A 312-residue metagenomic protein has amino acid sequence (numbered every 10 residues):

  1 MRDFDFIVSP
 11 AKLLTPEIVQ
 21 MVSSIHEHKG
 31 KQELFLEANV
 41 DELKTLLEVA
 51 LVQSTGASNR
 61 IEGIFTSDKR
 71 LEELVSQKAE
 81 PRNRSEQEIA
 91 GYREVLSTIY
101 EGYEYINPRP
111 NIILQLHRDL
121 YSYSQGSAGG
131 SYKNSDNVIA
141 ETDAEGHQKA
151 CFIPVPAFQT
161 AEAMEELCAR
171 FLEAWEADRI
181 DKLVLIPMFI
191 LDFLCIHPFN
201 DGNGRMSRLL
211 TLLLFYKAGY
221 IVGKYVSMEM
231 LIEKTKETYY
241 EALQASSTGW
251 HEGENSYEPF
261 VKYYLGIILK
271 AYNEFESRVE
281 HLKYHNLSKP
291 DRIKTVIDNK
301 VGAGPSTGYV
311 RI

Functional and structural regions predicted by a protein language model:
M1-I312: FIC/Doc superfamily catalytic core
